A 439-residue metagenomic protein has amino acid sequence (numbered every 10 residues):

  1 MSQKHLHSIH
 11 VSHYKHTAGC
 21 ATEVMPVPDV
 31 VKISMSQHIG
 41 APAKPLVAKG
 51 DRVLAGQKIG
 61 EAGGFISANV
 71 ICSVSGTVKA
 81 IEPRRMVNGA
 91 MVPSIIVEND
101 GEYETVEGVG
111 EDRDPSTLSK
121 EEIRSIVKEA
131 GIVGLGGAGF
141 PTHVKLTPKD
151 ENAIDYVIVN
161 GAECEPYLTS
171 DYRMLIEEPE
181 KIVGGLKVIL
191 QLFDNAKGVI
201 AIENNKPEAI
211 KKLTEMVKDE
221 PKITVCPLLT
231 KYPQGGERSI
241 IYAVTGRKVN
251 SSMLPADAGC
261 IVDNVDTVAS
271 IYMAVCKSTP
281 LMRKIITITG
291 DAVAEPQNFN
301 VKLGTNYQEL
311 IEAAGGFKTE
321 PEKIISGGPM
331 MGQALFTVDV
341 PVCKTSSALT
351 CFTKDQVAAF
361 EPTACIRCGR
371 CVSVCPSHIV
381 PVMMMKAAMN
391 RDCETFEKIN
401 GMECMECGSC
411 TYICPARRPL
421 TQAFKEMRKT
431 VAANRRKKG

Functional and structural regions predicted by a protein language model:
M1-L46: N-terminal, Lys/Arg-enriched amphipathic/low-complexity engagement segments that precede the first folded domain
A48-E61, A80: Short, well-structured beta-strand-loop connectors
G76-V78: Conserved hydrophobic positions within beta-strands
D100-I126, G131, G136, K149 (+3 more regions): Flanking helices and flexible, charged tails adjoining ferredoxin-like Fe-S electron-transfer domains in multi-subunit
T105-V106, G134, V157-D171, A292: Gly-rich Lys/Arg/Thr-decorated short loops/hinges at beta-loop-alpha junctions or inter-strand turns that position
I176-Q191: Histidine-anchored nucleotide/phosphate-binding helix
N195-Y307, A313-K318, G328: Hydrophobic alpha-helical positions that pack around
S346-P362, V372, P376-G439: Ferredoxin-type iron-sulfur electron-transfer modules in oxidoreductases and energy-metabolism complexes
